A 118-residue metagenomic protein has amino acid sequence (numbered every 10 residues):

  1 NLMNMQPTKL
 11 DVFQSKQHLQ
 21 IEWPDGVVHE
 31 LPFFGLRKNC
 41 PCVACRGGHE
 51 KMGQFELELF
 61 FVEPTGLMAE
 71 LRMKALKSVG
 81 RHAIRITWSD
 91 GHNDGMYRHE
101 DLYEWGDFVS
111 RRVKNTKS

Functional and structural regions predicted by a protein language model:
L2-S118: Motif-centric detector for short Cys/His coordination patterns
